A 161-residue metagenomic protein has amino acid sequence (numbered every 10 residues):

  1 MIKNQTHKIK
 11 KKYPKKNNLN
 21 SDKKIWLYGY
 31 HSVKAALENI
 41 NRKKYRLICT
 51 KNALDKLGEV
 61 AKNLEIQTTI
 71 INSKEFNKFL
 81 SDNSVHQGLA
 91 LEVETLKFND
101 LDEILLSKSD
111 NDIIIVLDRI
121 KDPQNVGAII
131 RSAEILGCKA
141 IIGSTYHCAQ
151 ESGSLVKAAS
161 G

Functional and structural regions predicted by a protein language model:
M1-L106: N-terminal positively charged helical leader segments and presequences
C49, S107, N111-G161: RNA substrate-binding interface of SAM-dependent RNA methyltransferases
